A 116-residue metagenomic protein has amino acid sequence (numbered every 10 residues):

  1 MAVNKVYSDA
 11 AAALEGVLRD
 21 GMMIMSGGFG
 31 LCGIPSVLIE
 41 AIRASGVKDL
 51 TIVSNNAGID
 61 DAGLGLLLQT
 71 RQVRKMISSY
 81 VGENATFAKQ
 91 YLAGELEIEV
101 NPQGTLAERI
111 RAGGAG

Functional and structural regions predicted by a protein language model:
M1-G116: Conserved alpha/beta enzyme-core scaffold
